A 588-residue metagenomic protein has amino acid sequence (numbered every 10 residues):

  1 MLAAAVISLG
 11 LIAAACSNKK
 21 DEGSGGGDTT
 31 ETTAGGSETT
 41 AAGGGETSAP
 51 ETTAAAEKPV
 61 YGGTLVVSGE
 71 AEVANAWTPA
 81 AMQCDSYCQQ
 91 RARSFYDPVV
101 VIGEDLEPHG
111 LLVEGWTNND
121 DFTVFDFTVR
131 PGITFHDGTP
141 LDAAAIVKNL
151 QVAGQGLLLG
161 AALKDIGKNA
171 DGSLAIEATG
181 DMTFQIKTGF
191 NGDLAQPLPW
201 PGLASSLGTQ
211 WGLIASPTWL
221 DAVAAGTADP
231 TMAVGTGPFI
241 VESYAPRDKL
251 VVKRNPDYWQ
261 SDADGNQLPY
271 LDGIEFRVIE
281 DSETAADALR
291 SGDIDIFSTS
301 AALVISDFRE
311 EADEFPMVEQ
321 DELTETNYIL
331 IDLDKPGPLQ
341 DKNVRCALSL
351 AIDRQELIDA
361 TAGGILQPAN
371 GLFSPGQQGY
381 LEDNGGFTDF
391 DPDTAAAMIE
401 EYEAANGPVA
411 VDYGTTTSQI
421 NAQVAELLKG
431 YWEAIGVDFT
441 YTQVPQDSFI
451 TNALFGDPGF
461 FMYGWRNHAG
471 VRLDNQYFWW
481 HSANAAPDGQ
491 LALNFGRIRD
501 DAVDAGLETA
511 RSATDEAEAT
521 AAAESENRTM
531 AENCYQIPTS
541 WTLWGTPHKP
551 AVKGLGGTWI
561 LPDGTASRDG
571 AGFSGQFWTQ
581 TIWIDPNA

Functional and structural regions predicted by a protein language model:
V66, L141-Q151, T183-Q185, G237-P238 (+6 more regions): Alpha-helical secondary-structure segments
V66-D120, Q151, V234: N-terminal lobe/hinge region of extracytoplasmic solute-binding protein
E107, S205-L268, G273, D393 (+1 more regions): Gly/Pro-rich hinge or "lid" segments in bacterial periplasmic/extracellular proteins
E114-L159, T179, Q185, A285-A288 (+1 more regions): Aromatic- and charge-enriched surface segment that lines or borders ligand/interaction sites
T128, A162-L220, S243-A245: Surface-exposed binding/hinge segments that line and control ligand-binding clefts or catalytic entry sites
T227, D257-D307, D438-T440: Ligand-site clamp/hinge motif
F239, Q367-Y402, S418-Q423: Structural transition elements
A245, K249, A351-Y380, Q419-K429 (+1 more regions): Detector for C-terminal structural segments
